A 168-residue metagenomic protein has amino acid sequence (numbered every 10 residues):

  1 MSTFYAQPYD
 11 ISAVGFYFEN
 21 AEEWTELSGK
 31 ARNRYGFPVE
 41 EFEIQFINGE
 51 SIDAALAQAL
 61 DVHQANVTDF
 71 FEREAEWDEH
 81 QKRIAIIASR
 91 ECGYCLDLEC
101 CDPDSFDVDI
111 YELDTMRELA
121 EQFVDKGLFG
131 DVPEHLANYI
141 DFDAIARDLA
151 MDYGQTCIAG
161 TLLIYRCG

Functional and structural regions predicted by a protein language model:
M1, A6-P8, R117-G168: Acidic, proline/glycine-rich low-complexity IDRs
M1-E41: N-terminal ordered "arm"
A13, T25, S51-A54, R147 (+1 more regions): A broad, structure-centric signal for solvent-exposed, well-ordered loop/edge residues that line or flank functional
Y17-N20, A55-A57, R166-C167: Short amphipathic beta-strand/extended segments with alternating polar/hydrophobic composition
E19-E23, V62-A65, Y111, D131 (+1 more regions): Short coil/turn linker and secondary-structure boundary residues
E22-W24, R34-P38, L60-V62, G154 (+1 more regions): Generic alpha-helical propensity signal that fires on short helical segments and nearby coil/disordered stretches
S28-K126: Mixed-charge (acidic/basic) macromolecular-recognition segments
